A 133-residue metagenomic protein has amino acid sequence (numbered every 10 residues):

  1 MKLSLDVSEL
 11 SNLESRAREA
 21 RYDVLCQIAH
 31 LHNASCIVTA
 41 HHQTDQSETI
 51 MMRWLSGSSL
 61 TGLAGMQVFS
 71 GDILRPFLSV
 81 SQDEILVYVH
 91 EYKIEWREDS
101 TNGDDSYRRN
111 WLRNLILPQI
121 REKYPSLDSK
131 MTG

Functional and structural regions predicted by a protein language model:
M1-P118: Core alpha/beta nucleotide-donor-binding catalytic domains of modification enzymes
I120-G133: An accessory alpha-helical subdomain
